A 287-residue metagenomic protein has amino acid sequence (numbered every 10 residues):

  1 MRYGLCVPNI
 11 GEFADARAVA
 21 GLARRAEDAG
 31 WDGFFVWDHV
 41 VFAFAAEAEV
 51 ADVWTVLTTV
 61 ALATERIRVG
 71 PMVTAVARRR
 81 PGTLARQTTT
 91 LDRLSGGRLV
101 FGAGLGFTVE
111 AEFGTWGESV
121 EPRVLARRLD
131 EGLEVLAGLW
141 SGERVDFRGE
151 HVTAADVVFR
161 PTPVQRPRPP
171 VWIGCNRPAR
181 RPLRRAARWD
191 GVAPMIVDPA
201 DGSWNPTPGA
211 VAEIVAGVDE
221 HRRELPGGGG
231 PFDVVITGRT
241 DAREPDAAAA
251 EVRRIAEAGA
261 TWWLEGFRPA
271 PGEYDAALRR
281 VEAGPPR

Functional and structural regions predicted by a protein language model:
M1-R287: Active-site-adjacent structural elements that line small-molecule/cofactor binding pockets in enzymes
